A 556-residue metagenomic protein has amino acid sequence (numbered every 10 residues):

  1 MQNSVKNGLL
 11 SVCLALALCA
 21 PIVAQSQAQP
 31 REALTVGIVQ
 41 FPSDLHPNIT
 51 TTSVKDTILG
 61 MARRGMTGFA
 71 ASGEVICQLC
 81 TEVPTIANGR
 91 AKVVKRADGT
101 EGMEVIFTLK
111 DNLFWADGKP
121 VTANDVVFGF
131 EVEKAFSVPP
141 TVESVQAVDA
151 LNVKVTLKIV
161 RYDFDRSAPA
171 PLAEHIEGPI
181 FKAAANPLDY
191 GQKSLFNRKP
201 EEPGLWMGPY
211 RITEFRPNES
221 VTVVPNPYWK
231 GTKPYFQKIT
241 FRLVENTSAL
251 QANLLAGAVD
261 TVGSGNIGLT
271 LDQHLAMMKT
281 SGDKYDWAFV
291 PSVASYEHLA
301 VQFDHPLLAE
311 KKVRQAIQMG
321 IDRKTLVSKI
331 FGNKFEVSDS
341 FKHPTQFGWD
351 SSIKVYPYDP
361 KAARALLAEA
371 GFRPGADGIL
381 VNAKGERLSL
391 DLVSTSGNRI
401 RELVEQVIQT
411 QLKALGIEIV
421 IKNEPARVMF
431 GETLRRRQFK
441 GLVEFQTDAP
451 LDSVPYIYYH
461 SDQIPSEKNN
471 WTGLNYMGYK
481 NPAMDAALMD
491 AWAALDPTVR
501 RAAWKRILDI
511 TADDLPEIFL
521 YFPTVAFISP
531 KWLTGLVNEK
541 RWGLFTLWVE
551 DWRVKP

Functional and structural regions predicted by a protein language model:
Q25-Q27, V138-Y190: Surface-exposed binding/hinge segments that line and control ligand-binding clefts or catalytic entry sites
P30-Q40, T81, G102-T108, V126-G129 (+8 more regions): Short, well-ordered beta-strand elements
E32, R216-S220, P225, Y296-E297 (+4 more regions): Detector for C-terminal structural segments
T35-I38, T122-F128, A150-T156, G208-P209 (+7 more regions): Alpha-helical secondary-structure segments
G37-A97, P203-M207: N-terminal lobe/hinge region of extracytoplasmic solute-binding protein
G68-E74, L172-P234, K238, S248 (+3 more regions): Gly/Pro-rich hinge or "lid" segments in bacterial periplasmic/extracellular proteins
V83-F136, K154-T156, L250-N253, L307-A309: Aromatic- and charge-enriched surface segment that lines or borders ligand/interaction sites
A135-S137, S144-V145, T213-V224, T240-H305 (+5 more regions): Extracellular/periplasmic solute-recognition and catalytic clefts
